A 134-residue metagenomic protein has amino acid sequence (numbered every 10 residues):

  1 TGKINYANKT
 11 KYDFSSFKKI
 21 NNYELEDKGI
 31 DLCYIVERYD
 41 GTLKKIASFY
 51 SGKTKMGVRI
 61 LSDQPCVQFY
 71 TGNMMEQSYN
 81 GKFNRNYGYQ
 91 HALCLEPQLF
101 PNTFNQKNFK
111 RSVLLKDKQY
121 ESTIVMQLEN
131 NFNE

Functional and structural regions predicted by a protein language model:
I4-E134: Active-site pocket scaffolds in enzymes
